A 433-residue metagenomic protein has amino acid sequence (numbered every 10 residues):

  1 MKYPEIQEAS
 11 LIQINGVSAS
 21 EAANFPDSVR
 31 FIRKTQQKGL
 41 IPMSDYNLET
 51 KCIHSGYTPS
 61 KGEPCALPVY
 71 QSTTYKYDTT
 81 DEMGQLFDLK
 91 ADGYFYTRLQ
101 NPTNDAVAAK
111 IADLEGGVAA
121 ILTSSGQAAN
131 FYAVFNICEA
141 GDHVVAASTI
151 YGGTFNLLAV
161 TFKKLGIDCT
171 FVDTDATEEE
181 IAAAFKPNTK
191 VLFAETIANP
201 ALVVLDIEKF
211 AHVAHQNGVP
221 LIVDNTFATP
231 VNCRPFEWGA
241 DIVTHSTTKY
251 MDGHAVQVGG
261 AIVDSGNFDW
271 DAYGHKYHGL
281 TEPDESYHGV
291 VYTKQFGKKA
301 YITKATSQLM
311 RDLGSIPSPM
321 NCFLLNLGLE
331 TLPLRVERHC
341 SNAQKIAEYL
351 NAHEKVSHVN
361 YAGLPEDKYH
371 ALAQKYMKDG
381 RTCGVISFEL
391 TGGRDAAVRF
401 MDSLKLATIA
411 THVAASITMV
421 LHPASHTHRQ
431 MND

Functional and structural regions predicted by a protein language model:
M1, F31-I32, L40, A159 (+4 more regions): PLP-dependent enzyme catalytic core of the Aspartate aminotransferase-like
E5, A9-L11, G16-D27: Intrinsically disordered, low-complexity segments enriched in serine/proline and basic residues
I41-N101, A109: N-terminal "arm"/small-domain region of PLP-dependent enzymes with the aminotransferase-like
S44, C52-T58, A120-A352, N360: Conserved PLP-enzyme active-site core in the AAT-like
P59-K61, M251, G314, Y376-K378 (+1 more regions): Short Gly/Pro-enriched turn/cap motifs at secondary-structure boundaries
T74, S265-F268, L390-G393: Short loop segments at secondary-structure junctions
T79-F131, G153-T161: Conserved N-terminal alpha-helix of the aminotransferase class I/II PLP-enzyme fold
V336, Q344, E348-N351, K355-D433: Conserved C-terminal alpha-helix-loop-beta "cap" of PLP-dependent enzymes that closes/shapes the active-site mouth
